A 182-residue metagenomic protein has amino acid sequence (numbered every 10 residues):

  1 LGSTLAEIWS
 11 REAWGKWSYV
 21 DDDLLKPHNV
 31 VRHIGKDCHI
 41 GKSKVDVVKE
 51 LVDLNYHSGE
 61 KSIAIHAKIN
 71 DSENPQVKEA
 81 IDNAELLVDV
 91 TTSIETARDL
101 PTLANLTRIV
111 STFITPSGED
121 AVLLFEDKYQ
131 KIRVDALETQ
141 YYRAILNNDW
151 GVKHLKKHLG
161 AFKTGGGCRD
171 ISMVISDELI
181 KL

Functional and structural regions predicted by a protein language model:
L1, V20-D21, A67, V88-T92 (+1 more regions): Short His-Asn-centered micro-motif
L1-L24: Glycine-rich adenosine-cofactor-binding loop
G2-S3, L25-H28, I69-E73, E95-A97 (+1 more regions): Flexible loop/turn segments at secondary-structure boundaries
T4, K68, S72-E85: C-terminal structured domains
Y19, P27-V30, G41, A97-L100 (+1 more regions): Extended hydrophobic-aromatic, low-complexity segments
D22-E60: Glycine-rich phosphate-binding loop and adjoining beta1-alpha1-beta2 segment of Rossmann-like nucleotide-binding folds
D53-Q76: S-adenosyl-L-methionine
D82-L86, V90-L182: Glycine-rich phosphate/adenylate-binding loop
